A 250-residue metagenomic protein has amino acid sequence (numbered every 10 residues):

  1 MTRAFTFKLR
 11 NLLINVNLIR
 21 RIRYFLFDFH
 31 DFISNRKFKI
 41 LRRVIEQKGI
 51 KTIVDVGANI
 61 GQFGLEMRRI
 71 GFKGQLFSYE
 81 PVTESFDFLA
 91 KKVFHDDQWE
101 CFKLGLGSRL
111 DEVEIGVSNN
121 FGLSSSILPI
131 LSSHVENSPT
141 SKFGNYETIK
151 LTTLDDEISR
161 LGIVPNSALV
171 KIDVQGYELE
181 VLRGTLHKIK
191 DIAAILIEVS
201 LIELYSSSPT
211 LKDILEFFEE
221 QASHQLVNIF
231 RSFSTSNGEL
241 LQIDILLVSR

Functional and structural regions predicted by a protein language model:
M1-R250: Phosphate/nucleotide-binding beta-alpha loop and adjacent structural elements of enzyme active sites
